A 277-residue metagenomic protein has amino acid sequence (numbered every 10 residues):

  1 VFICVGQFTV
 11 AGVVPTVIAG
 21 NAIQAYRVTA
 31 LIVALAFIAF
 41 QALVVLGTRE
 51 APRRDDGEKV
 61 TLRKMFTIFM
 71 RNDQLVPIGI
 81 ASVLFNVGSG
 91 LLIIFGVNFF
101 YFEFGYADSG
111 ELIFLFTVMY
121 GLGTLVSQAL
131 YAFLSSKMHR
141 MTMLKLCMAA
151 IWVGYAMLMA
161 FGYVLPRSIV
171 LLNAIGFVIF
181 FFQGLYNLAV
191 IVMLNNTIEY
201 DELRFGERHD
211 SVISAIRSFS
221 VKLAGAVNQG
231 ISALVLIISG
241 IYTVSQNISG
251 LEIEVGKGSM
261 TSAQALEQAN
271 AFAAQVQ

Functional and structural regions predicted by a protein language model:
V1-Q277: Membrane-embedded alpha-helical bundles of multi-pass transporters/translocases, especially carrier/permease families
